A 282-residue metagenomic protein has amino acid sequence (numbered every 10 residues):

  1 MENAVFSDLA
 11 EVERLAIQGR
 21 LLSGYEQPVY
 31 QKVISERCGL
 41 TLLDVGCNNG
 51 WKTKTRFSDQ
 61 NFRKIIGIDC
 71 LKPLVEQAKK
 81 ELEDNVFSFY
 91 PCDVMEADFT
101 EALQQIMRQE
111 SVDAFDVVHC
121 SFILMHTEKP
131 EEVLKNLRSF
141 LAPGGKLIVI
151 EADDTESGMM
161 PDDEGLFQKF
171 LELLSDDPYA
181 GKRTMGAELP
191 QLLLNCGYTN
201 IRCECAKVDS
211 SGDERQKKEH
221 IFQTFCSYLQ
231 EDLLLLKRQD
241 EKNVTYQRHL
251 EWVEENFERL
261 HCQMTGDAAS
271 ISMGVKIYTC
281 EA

Functional and structural regions predicted by a protein language model:
M1-Q27: Class I SAM-dependent methyltransferase Rossmann-like catalytic core, especially the SAM/SAH-binding loop
E2-V5, E11-V12, E204-A268: C-terminal helical/coil "lid" or tail adjacent to the Rossmann-like core of SAM-dependent
R20-L40, T55: Conserved alpha-helix/loop element of class I SAM-dependent methyltransferases that forms part of the SAM/SAH-binding
L43, N48-Q105: Class I SAM-dependent methyltransferase SAM/SAH-binding core
H119: A conserved beta-strand element that flanks and buttresses the S-adenosyl-L-methionine
E131-P143: A short glycine-rich, Lys/Arg-flanked "PGG" loop and its adjoining helix->strand segment in the class I
I148-S227, D232: Conserved catalytic/acceptor-binding region of the Class I
C196-T199, M273-A282: Core SAM-dependent methyltransferase catalytic element
